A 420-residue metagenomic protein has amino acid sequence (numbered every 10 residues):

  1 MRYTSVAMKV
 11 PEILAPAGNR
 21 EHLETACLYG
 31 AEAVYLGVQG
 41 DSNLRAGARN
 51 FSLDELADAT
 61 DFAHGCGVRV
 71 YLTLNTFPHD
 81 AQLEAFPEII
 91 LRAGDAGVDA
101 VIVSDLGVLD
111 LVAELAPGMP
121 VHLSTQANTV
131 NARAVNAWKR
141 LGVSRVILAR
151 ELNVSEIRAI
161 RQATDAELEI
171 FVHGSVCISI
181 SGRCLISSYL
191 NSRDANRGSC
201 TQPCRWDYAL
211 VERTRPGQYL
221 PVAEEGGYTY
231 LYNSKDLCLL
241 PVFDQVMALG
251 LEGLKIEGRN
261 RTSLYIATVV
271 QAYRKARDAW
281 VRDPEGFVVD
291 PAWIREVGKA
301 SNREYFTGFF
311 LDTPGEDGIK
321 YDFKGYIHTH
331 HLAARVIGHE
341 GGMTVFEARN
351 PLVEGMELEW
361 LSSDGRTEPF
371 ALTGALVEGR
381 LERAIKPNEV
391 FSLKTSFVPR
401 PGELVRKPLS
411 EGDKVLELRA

Functional and structural regions predicted by a protein language model:
R2-Y29, A33-G40, T60, C66-T76 (+6 more regions): Surface-exposed amphipathic alpha-helical tracts and adjacent flexible/coil segments at the periphery of soluble enzymes
A15, V101-I102: Conserved SAM-binding loop
R45-F62: Glycine-rich, positively charged N-terminal anion/phosphate-binding segment
A48-F51, E84-I89: Glycine-rich loop at the start of a catalytic domain that most often binds anionic cofactors/ligands
L72, V103, H122-T125: Short beta-strand elements of ligand-binding domains
E84, G118-M119, L123-A132: Gly/Gly-Pro- and Ser/Thr-rich, intrinsically disordered tail segments characteristic of DNA damage-repair and tolerance
I90-A96, A100-V101: An active-site-proximal structural segment forming one wall of the substrate-binding cleft that immediately precedes
G107-V108: Alpha-helix capping/helix-boundary segments
